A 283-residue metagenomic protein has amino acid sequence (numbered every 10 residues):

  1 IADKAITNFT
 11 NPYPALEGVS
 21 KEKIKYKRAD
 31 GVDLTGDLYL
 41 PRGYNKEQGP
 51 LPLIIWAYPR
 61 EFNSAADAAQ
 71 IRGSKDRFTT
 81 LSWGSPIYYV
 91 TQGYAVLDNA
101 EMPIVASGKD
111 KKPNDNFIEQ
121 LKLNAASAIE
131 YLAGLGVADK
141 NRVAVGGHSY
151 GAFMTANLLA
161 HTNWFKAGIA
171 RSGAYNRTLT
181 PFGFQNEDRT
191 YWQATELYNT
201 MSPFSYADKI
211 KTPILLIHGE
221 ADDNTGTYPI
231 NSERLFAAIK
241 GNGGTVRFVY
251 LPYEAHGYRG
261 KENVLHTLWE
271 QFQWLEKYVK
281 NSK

Functional and structural regions predicted by a protein language model:
I1-K46, G84-I87, T91: Non-catalytic accessory segments flanking enzyme active sites
S20-E22, V32, L51, D139 (+1 more regions): Exposed loop/turn and edge beta-strand positions of beta-sandwich/beta-sheet ligand-binding modules
Y39, W56-A57, G146, I217: Short hydrophobic segments within beta-strands
L40, Q48-E61: Short beta-strand element of the alpha/beta-hydrolase
G43, R60-E61, P103, A174: Flexible, active-site-proximal loop/turn residues at the rims of small-molecule/cofactor binding pockets and catalytic
Y44-N45, N63, D223-N224: Short beta-strands and strand-coil junctions in structured, solvent-facing domains, enriched
A66, Q70-K283: Active-site-proximal cap/loop segments of hydrolase catalytic domains
